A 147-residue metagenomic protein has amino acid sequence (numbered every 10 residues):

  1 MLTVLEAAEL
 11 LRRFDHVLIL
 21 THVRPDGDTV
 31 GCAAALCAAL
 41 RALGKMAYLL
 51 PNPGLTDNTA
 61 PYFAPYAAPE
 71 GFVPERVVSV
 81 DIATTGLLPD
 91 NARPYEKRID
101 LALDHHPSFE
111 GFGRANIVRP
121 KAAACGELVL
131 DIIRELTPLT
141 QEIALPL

Functional and structural regions predicted by a protein language model:
M1-L147: Replace "Mg2+/Mn2+-dependent" with "divalent metal-dependent
